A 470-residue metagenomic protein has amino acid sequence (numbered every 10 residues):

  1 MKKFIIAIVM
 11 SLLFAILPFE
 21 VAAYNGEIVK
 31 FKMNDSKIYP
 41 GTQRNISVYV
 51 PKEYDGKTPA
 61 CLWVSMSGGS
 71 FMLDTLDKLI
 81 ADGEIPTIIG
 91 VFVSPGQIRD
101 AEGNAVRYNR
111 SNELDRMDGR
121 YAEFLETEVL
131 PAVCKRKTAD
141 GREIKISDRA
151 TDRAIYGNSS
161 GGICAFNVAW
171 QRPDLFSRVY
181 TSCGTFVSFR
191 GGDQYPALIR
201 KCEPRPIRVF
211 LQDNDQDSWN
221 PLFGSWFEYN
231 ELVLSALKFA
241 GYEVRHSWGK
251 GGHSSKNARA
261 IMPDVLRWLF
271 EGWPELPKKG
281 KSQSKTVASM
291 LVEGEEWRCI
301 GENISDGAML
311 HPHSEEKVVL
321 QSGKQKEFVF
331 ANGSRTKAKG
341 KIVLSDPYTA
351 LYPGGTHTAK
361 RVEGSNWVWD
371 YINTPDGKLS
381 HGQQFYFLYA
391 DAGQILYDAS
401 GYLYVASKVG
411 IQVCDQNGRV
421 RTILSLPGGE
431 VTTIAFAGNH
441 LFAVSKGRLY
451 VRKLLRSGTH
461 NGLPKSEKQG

Functional and structural regions predicted by a protein language model:
M1-F4: Positively charged n-region of N-terminal signal peptides that target proteins for export
A7-I16: Bacterial N-terminal signal peptides
I8, S67, G157, C183 (+3 more regions): Residues that line or immediately flank small-molecule/substrate-binding pockets and catalytic motifs
L17-A23: Sec/Tat signal peptide C-region and signal peptidase I cleavage site
A23-K281: Non-catalytic cap/lid and distal C-terminal segments of serine-dependent acyl enzymes
K278-G470: Sequence-structural signature of mature extracellular/luminal beta-sheet repeat domains, prominently beta-propellers
